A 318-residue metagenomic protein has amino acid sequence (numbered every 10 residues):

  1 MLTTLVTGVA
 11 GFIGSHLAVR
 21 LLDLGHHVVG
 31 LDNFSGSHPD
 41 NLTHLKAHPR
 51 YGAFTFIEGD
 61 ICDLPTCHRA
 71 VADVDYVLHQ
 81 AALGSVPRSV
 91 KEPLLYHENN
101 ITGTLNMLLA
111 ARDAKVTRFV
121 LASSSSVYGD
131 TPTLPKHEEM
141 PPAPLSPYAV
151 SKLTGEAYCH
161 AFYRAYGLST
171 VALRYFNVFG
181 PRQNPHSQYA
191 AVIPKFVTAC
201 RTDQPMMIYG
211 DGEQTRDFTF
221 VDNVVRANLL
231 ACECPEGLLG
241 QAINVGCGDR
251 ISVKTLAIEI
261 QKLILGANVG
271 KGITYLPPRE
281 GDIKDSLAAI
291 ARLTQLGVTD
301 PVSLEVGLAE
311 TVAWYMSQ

Functional and structural regions predicted by a protein language model:
M1-V178, C232, A309-E310, S317-Q318: N-terminal Rossmann-like NAD(P)+-binding domain of SDR-like oxidoreductases, especially those catalyzing
G59, C200-Q318: C-terminal substrate-binding subdomain of Rossmann-fold SDR/epimerase-dehydratase oxidoreductases
P65-H68, D75, P87, L94 (+9 more regions): Residues in well-ordered alpha-helical elements
R69-D73, A110, A199, A227 (+1 more regions): CheY-like receiver
S89, E139-M140, T170, R174-N184 (+3 more regions): A conserved pocket-lining segment of Rossmann-fold NAD(P)-dependent short-chain dehydrogenase/reductase
D130-P132, P181-Q183, R292: Short beta-loop-alpha junction of Rossmann-like oxidoreductase domains
T154, Y158, F162, V192 (+3 more regions): Hydrophobic alpha-helix immediately C-terminal to the catalytic Tyr-X-X-X-Lys motif of short-chain
